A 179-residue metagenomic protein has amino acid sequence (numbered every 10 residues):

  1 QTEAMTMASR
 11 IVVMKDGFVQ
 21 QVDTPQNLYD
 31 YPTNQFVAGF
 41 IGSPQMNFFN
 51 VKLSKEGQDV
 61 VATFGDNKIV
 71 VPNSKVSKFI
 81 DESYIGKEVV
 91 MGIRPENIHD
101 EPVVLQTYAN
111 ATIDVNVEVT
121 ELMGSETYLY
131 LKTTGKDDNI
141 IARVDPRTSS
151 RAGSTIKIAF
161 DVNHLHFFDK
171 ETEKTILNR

Functional and structural regions predicted by a protein language model:
Q1-K68: Internal alpha/beta loop-helix hairpins
M46, K55-R179: Non-catalytic connector elements of ABC transporters
